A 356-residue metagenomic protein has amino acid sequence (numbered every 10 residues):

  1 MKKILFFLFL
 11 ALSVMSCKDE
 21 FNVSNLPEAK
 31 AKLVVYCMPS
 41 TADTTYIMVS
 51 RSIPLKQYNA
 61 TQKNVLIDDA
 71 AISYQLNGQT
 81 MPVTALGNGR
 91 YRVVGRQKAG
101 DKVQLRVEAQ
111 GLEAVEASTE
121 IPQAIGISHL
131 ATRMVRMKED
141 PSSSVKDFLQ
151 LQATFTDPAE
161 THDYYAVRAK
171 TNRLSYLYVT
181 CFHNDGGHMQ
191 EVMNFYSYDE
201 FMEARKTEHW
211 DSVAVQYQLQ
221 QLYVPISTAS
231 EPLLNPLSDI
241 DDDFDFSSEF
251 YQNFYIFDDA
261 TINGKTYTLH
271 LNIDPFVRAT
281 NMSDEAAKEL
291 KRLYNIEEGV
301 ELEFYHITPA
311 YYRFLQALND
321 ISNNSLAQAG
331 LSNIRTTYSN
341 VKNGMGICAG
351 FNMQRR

Functional and structural regions predicted by a protein language model:
M1-I4, D19: Positively charged n-region of N-terminal signal peptides that target proteins for export
L5-F9: Sec-dependent signal peptide hydrophobic core
S13-S16: C-terminal motif of bacterial Sec signal peptides marking the signal peptidase cleavage site
K18-R356: A sequence/structural signal for flexible, mid-protein segments enriched in small/helix-disrupting residues
